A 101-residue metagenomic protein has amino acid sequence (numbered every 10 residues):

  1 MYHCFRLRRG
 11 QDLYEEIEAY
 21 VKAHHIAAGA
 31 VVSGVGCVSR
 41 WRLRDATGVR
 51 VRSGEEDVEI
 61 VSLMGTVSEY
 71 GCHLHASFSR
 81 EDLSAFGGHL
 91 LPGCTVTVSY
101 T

Functional and structural regions predicted by a protein language model:
M1-R9: Short amphipathic
R8, V32-G34, L63, A85-F86: Short glycine/serine/threonine-biased micro-segments
D12-G54: Short, well-structured hydrophobic secondary-structure segments
E15, A19-A27, R80-S84, L91-P92 (+1 more regions): Short, intrinsically disordered, mixed-charge
R52-C94: Mid-chain, well-packed structural core segment of small domains
T101: Conserved small/polar residues in nucleotide/adenosyl-binding loops
